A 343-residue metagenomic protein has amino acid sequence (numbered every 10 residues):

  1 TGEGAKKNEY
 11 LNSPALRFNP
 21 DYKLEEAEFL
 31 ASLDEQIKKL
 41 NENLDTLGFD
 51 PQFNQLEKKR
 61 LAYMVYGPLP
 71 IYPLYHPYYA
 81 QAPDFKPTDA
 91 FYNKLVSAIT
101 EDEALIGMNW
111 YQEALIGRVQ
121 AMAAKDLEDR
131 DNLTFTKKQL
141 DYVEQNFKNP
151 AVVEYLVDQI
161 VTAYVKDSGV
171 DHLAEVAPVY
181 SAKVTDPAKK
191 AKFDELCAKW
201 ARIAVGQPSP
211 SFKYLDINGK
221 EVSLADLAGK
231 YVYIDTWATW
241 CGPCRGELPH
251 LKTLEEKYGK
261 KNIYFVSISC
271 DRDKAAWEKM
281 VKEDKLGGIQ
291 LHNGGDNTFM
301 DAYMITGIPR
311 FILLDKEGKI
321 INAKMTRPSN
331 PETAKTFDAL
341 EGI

Functional and structural regions predicted by a protein language model:
T1-N218, V222: Oxidative protein folding and maturation machinery
L215, E278-E317: Short, internal strand/loop/helix patches that form the active-site neighborhood or redox-interaction surface
E221, L286, D296, G307 (+2 more regions): Short, small/polar-rich motifs associated with maturation and membrane association, primarily at protein termini
A228-G229, D235-T253: Conserved redox-active cysteine motifs that mediate thiol-disulfide chemistry, especially di-cysteine Cys-X(1-2)-Cys
A228-K230, K260, L286, I305: Active-site acidic short loop of glycosyltransferases
Y231-V232, P309: Alpha/beta-hydrolase fold active-site loops
G246-D284, G295-D301: Structural microenvironment flanking redox-active thiols in thiol-disulfide oxidoreductases
L313-I343: Thiol-/selenol-based redox modules, centered on thioredoxin-like and closely related oxidoreductase domains
